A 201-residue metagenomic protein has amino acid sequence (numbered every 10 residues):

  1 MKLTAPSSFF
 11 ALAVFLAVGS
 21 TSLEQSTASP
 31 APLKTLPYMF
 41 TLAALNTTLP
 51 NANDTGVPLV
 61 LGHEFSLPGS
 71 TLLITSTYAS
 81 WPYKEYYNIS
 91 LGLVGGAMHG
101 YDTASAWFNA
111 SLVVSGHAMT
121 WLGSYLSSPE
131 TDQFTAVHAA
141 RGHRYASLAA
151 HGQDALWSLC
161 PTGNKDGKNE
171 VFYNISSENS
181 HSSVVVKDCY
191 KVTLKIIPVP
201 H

Functional and structural regions predicted by a protein language model:
M1, S7-S8, A13, Y38 (+6 more regions): Short non-domain terminal segments
M1-P30: Fungal secretory targeting signals
V14-F15, S20, G92, A139 (+1 more regions): Short linear sequence elements within intrinsically disordered, low-complexity coil regions
Q25-E64, G116-H201: Extracellular glycan/ECM-engagement signal in secreted proteins
G62-G116: Short, well-structured hydrophobic secondary-structure segments
